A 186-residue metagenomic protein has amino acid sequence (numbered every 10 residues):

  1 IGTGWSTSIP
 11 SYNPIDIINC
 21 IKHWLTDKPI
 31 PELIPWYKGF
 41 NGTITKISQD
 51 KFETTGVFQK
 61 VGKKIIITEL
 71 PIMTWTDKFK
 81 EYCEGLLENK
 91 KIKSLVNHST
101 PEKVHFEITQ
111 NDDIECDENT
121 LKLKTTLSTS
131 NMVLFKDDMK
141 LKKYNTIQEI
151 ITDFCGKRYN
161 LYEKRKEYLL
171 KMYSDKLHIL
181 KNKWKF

Functional and structural regions predicted by a protein language model:
I1-I15: Conserved phosphate/anionic-ligand binding catalytic regions in large, soluble enzymes, centered on
T26-F186: Charged, surface-exposed alpha-helical interface/stalk elements
